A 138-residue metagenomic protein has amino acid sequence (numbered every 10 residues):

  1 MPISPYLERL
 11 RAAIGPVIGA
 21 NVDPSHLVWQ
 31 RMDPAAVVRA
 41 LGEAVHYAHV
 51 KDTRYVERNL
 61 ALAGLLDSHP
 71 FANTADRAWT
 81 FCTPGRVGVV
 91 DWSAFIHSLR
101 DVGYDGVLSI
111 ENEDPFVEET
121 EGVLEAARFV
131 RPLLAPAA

Functional and structural regions predicted by a protein language model:
I3-V22, H26-A138: Histidine-acidic metal/acid-base catalytic patches
